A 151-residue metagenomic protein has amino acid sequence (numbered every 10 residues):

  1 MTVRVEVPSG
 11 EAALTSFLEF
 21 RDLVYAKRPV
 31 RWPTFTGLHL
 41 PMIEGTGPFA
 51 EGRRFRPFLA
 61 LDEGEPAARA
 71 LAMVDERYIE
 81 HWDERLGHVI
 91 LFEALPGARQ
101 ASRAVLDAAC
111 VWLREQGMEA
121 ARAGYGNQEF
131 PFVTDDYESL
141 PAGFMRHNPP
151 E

Functional and structural regions predicted by a protein language model:
M1, T15, E19, A26 (+5 more regions): Replace "anionic and nucleotidyl ligands
M1-T46: Short amphipathic alpha-helix that is part of the acyltransferase structural core
I43-L59, A68, P149: A short helix-loop-beta-strand connector motif used in the catalytic cores of GNAT acetyltransferases and, in some
E65-R69, G87: Glycine-rich phosphate/pyrophosphate-binding loop shared by adenosine-nucleotide-utilizing enzymes
V74-R77: Post-signal peptide N-terminal segment of secreted/secretory-pathway proteins
H81-E151: Acyl-donor binding region in acyl/amide transferases
